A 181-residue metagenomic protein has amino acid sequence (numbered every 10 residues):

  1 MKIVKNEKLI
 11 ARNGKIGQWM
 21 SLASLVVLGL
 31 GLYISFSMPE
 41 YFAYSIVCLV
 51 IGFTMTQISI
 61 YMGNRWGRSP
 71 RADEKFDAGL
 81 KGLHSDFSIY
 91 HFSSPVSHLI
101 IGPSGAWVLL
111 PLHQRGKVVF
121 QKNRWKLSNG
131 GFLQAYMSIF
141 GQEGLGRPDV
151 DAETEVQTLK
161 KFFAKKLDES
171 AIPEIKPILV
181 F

Functional and structural regions predicted by a protein language model:
M1-V96, I101-A106, L112-K122, L127-F181: Surface-exposed interaction regions that form or flank ligand-binding interfaces
